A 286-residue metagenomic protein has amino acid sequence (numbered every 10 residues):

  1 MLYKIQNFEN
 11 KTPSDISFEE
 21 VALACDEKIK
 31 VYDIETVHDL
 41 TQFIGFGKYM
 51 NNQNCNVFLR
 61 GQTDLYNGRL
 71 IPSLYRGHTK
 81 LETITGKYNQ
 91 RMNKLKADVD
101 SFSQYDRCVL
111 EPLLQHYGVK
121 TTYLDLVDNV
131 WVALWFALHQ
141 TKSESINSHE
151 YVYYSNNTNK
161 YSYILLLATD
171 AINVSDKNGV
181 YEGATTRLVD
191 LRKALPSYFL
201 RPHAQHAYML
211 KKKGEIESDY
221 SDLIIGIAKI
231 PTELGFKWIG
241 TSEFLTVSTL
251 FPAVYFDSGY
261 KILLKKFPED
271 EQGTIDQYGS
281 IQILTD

Functional and structural regions predicted by a protein language model:
M1-D286: Catalytic-core elements of nucleic-acid end-processing and repair enzymes
